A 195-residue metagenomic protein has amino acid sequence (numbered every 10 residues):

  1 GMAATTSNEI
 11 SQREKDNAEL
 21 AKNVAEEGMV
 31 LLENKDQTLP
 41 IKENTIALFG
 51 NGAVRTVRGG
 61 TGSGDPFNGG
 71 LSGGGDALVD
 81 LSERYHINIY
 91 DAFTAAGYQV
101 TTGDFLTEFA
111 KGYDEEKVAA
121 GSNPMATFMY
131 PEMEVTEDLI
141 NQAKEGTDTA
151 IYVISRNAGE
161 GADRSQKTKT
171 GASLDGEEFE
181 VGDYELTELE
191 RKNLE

Functional and structural regions predicted by a protein language model:
G1-E195: C-terminal non-catalytic regions of proteins with extracellular/luminal or membrane-system context
